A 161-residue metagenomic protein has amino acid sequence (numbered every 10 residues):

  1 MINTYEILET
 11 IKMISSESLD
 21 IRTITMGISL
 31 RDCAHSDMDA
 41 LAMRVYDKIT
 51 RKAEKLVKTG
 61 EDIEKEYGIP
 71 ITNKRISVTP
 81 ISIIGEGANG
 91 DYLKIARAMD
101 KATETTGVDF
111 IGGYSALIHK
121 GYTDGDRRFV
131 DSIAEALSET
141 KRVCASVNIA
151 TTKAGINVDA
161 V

Functional and structural regions predicted by a protein language model:
M1-D131, A150-V161: Metallocofactor- and cofactor-centric catalytic cores in central/energy metabolism, strongly enriched
E104, L137-S138: Anion (oxyanion) recognition and catalysis
S132-A136: Acidic, Ser/Thr-rich peripheral helices and adjacent loops at domain boundaries
R142-V147: Conserved anion/nucleotide-ligand pocket segment
